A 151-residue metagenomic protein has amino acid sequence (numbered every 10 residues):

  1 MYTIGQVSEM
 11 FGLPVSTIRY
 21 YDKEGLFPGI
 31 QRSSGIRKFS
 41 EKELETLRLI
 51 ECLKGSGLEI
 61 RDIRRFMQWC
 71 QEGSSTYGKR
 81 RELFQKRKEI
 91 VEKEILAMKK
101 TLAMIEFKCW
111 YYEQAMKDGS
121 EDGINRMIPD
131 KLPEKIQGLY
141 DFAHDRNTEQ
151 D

Functional and structural regions predicted by a protein language model:
M1-Q68: Basic helix-turn-helix/winged-helix DNA-binding cores and closely related short helical interaction motifs
V7, G25-L26, L44, Q71 (+3 more regions): Short linear sequence elements within intrinsically disordered, low-complexity coil regions
G12, E41, L47, G73 (+2 more regions): Helix-centric, low-specificity signal for extended rod-like, repetitive segments
L26, L58, S74-S75, S120: Residue-level recognition of short, well-ordered coil/turn positions that link secondary-structure elements
C52-G55, Q68-Q71, W110, Q114-K117: A generic structural signal for secondary-structure junctions that act as hinges or helix/strand caps at the edges
L58, Q68-Q71, E89, L96: Generic short alpha-helical segment signal, independent of protein family or function, capturing local helix propensity
R61-L83: Short E/K-rich amphipathic alpha-helical oligomerization segments
S75-D151: C-terminal regulatory/oligomerization modules of transcriptional regulators
